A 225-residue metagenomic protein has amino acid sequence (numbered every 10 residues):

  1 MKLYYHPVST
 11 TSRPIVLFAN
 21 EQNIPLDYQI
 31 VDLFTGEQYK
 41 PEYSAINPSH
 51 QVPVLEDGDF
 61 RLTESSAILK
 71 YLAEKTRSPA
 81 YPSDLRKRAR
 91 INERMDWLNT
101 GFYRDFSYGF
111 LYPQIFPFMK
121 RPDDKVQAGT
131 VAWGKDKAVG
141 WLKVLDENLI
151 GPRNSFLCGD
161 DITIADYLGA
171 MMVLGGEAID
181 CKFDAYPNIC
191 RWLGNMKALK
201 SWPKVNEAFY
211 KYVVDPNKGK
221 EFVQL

Functional and structural regions predicted by a protein language model:
M1-G129, V223-L225: GST-like domain detector, emphasizing the conserved glutathione-binding G-site in the N-terminal thioredoxin-like
H6, D32, I164, F209-Y212: Short, solvent-exposed turn/loop segments enriched in Gly/Ser/Thr/Pro and often Arg
Q22, N47, T76, L149 (+2 more regions): A broad structural signal for alpha-helix termini and local helix breaks/kinks
E37-Y39, N195, D215-P216: Short Asp/Glu-rich motifs
A73, M172-V173, N206: Active-site-flanking alpha-helical
R94, L98-A198: GST-like fold's C-terminal all-alpha helical module
F209-L225: Acidic/histidine-enriched, glycine/proline-rich intrinsically disordered or flexible terminal extensions
